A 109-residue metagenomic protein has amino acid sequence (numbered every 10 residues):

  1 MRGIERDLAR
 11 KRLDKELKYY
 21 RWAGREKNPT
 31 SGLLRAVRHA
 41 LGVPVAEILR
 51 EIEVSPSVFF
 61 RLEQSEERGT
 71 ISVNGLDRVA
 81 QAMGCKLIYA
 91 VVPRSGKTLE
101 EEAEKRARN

Functional and structural regions predicted by a protein language model:
M1-P29, R94-N109: N-terminal flexible/basic segments that precede or flank functional cores
P29-G32, G42-V43: Residue-level signal for the short linker/turn that defines the boundary of a DNA-recognition helix
R35-A36, A46: Residues within the helices of the helix-turn-helix
R38, L49, A80: The alpha-helix within a helix-turn-helix
G42-L62: Short alpha-helical DNA-recognition segment
E66-S72: Short, solvent-exposed alpha-helical "recognition" segments
V73-Y89: DNA major-groove recognition helix of helix-turn-helix/homeodomain DNA-binding modules
